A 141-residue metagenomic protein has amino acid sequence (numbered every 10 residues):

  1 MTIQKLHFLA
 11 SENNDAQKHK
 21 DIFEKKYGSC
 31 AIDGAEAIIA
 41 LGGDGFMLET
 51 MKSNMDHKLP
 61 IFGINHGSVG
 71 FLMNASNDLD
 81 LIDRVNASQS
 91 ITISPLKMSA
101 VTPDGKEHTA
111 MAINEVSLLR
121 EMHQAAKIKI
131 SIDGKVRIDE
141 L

Functional and structural regions predicted by a protein language model:
M1-A37, L41, E49-S53, S76-I91 (+1 more regions): ATP/NTP phosphate-donor binding region
D15, F46, R137: Short phosphate-engaging motifs
G43-F46, G67-V69: Short glycine-rich anion-binding loops that position phosphate/pyrophosphate groups of nucleotides and phosphorylated
L48-M51, I130-I132: Short, contiguous, well-ordered secondary-structure segments
K58-P60: Proline-centered loop/turn at the N-terminus of a beta-strand
F71-L141: Catalytic core of DAGKc-family lipid kinases
